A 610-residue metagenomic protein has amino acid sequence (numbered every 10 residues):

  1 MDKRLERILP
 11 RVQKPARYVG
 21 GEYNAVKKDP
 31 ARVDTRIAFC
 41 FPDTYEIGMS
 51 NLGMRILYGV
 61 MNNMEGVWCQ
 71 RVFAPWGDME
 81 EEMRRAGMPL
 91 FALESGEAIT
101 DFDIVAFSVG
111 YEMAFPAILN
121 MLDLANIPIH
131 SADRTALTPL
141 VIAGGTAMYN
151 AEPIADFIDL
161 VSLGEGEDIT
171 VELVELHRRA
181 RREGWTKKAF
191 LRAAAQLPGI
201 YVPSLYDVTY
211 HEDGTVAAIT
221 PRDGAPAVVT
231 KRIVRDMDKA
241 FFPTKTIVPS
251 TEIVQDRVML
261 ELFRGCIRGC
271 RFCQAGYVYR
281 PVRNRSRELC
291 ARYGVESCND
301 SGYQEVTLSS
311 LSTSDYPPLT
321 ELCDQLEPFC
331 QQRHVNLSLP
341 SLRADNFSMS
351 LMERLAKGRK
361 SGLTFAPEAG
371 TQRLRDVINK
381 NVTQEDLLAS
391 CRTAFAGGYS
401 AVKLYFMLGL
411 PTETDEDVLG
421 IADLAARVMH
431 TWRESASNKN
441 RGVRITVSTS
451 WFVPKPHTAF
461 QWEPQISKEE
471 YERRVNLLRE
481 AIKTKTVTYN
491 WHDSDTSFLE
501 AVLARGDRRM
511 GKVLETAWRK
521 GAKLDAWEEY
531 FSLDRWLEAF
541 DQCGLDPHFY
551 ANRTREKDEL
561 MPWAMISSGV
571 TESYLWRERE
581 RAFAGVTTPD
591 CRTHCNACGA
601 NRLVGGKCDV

Functional and structural regions predicted by a protein language model:
M1-K27, A31, I37-F39, K483-V610: Radical SAM enzyme core and accessory elements
I8-A38, Y45-E46, P203, T209-M259 (+2 more regions): N-terminal [4Fe-4S]-dependent radical SAM core
F39-D43, M61, V248-Q274, C298 (+2 more regions): N-terminal pre-triad scaffold of radical SAM enzymes
C40, M113, V295-K403, M407-T446 (+2 more regions): Conserved SAM/AdoMet-binding glycine-rich loop
N51, E252-E288, H594-V610: Canonical Radical SAM [4Fe-4S] cluster-binding loop centered on the CxxxCxxC motif and its immediate flanking residues
M54, A86, L122, D156-V161 (+8 more regions): Short secondary-structure boundary/capping segments
A74-P221, A459-D507, E515-E529: Glycine-rich beta-alpha loop elements in corrinoid/cobalamin-binding modules across cobalamin-dependent enzymes
A193-P203, L311-Y316, P340-N346, G409 (+5 more regions): A glycine-rich phosphate-binding loop feature that marks nucleotide/adenosyl-phosphate handling sites
